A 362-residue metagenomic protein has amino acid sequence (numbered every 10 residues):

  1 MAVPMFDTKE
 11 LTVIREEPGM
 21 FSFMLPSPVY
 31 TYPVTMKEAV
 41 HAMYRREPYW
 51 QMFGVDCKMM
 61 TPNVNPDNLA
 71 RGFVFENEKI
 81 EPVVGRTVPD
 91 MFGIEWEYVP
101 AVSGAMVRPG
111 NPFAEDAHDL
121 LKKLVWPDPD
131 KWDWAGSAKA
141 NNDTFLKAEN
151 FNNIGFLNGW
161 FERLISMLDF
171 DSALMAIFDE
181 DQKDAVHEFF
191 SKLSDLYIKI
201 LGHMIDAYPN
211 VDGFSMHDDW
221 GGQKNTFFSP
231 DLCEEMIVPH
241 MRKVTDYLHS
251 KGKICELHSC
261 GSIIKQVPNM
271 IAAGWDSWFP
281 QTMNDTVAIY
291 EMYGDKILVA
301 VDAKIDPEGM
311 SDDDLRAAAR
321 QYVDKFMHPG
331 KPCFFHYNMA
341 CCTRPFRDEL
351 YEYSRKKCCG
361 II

Functional and structural regions predicted by a protein language model:
M1-G54, V125-I362: Active-site loop segments of alpha/beta catalytic cores
R46-Y49, V64-P66, I94: Short helix-loop boundary/capping segments at the starts of domains
F53-E76: Short, basic/low-complexity N-terminal boundary segments at the transition from targeting/disordered tails
C57, P100-V102, A303: A broadly conserved detector of short glycine/acidic/proline-rich loop/turn motifs that flank catalytic sites and bind
V64-P66, P100, M310-D312: Short conserved micro-motifs at the rims of enzyme active sites and ligand-binding pockets
A70-P89: Short acidic, Pro/Gly- and aromatic-enriched capping/linker segments at domain boundaries
V83-P127, A148-F151: A contiguous, low-structure linker/loop signature
